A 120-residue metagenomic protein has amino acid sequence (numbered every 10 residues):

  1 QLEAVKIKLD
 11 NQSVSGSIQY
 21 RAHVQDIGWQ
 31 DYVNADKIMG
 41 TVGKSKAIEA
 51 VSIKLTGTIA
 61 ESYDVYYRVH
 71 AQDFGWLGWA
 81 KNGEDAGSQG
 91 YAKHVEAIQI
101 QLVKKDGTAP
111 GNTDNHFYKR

Functional and structural regions predicted by a protein language model:
Q1-R120: Lectin-type carbohydrate-recognition ectodomains
